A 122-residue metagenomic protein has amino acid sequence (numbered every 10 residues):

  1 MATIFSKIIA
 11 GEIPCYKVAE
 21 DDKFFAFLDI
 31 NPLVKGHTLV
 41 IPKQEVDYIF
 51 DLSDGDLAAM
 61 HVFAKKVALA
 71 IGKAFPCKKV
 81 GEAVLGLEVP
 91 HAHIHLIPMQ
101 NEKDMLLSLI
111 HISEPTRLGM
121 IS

Functional and structural regions predicted by a protein language model:
M1-Q44: Active-site microenvironments that recognize anionic phosphate/pyrophosphate groups
I49-K78: Helix-adjacent hinge/juxtasegments
F75-L87: A short glycine-rich, hydrophobically flanked beta-strand micro-motif that places a catalytic Asp/Glu for divalent metal
E88-H93: A short, glycine/Asx- and small/polar-enriched loop/turn that sits immediately N-terminal to a beta-strand
I97: Non-cysteine beta-strand/loop elements that form the S-adenosyl-L-methionine
K103-D104: C-terminal structural segments of small proteins and small subunits
I110-S122: Single conserved hydrophobic/aromatic residue that forms the stacking wall/gate of nucleotide- or nucleobase-binding
